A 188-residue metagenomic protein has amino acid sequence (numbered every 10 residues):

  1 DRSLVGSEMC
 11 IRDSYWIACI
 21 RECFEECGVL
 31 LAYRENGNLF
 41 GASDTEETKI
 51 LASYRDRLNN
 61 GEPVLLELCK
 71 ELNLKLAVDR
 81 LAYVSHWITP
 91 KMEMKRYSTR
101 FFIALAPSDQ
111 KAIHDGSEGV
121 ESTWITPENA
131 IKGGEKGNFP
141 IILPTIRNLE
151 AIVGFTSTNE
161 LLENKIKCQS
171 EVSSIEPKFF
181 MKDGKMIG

Functional and structural regions predicted by a protein language model:
D1-G6, C10-I11: Single conserved hydrophobic/aromatic residue that forms the stacking wall/gate of nucleotide- or nucleobase-binding
E8, G41-A42, E46-G188: Nudix hydrolase/Nudix homology domain
C19-I20: Short, well-ordered alpha-helical segments
C23: Hydrophobic alpha-helical positions that pack around
V29-A32: Residue-level markers of secondary-structure register and packing in elongated scaffolds
E35-G37: Short glycine/proline-centered loop/turn elements that form peptide/ligand docking sites
